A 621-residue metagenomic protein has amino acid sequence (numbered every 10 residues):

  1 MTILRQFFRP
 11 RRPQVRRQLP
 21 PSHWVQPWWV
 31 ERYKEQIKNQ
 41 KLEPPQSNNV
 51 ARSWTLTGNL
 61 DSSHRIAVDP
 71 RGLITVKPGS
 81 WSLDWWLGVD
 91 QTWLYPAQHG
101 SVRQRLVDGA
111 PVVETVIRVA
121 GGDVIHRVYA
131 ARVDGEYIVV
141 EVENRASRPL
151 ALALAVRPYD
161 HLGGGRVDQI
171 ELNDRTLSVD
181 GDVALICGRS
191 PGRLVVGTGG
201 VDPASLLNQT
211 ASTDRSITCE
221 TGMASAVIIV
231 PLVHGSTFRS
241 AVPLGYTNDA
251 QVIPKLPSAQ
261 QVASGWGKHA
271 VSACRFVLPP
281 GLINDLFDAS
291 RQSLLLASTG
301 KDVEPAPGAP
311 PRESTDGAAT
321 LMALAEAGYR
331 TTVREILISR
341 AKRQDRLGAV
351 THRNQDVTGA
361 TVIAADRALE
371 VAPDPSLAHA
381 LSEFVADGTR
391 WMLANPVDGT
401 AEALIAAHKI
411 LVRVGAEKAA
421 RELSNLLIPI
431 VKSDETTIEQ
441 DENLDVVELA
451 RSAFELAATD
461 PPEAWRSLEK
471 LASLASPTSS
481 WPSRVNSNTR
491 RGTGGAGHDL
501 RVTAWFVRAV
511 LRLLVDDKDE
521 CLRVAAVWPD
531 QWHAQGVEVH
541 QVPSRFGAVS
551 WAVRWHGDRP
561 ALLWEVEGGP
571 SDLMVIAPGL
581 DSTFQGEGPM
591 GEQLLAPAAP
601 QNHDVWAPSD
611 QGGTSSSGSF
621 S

Functional and structural regions predicted by a protein language model:
M1-D285, Y329, V333, V447 (+2 more regions): Terminal accessory carbohydrate-recognition/targeting modules of carbohydrate-active enzymes
I138, S240, L286, S293 (+9 more regions): Alpha-helical packing segments of well-folded alpha/beta enzyme cores
Y159, S339-R343, D387-W391, P429-I430 (+1 more regions): A short structural micro-motif
I170, S178, L185, H234 (+3 more regions): Aromatic-rich carbohydrate-recognition surfaces in CAZymes
S216-E220, K268-A378, T436-R466, L471-A472: Substrate-binding groove/exosite segments of carbohydrate-active enzymes
T221-L256, L347-D356, A360, S376-L377 (+3 more regions): The feature captures the catalytic groove of carbohydrate-active enzymes
G300-V303, R343-H352, P396, A475 (+1 more regions): Acidic/His metal-coordination segments adjacent to aromatic residues that form catalytic metal sites in metalloenzymes
D398-N425, V446-L449, E455-S473, T478: Extended amphipathic alpha-helical segments enriched in small hydrophobics
